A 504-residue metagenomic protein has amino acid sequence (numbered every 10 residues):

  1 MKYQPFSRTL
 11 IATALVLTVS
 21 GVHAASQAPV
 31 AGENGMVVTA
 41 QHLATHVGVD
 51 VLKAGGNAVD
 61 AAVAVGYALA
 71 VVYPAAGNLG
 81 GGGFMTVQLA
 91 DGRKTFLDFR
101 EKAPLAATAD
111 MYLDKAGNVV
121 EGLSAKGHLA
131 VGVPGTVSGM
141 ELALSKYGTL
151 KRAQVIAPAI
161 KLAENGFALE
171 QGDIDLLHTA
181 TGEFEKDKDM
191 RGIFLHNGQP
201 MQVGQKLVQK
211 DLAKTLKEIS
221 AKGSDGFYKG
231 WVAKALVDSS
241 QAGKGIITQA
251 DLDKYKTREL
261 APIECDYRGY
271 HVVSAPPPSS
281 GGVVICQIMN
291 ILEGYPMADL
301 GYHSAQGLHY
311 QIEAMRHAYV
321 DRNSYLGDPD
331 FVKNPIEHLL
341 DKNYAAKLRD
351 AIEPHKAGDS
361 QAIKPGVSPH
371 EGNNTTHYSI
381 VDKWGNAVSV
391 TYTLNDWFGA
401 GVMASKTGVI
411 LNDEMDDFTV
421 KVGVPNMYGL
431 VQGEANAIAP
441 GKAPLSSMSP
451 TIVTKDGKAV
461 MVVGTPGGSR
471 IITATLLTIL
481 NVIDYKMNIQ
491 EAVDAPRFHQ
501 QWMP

Functional and structural regions predicted by a protein language model:
M1-H23: Gram-negative bacterial Sec-dependent N-terminal signal peptides
A25-H46, D50, A58-K222, F227-P276 (+4 more regions): Noncatalytic scaffold domains of N-terminal-nucleophile
V71-F96, I246-T248, A387-K455, Y485 (+1 more regions): Active-site rim segments in enzyme catalytic domains, especially the processed small/beta chain of N-terminal
I247-R268, K342, A346-H370, L411-P450: Active-site Gly/Thr loop motif
V273-G282, S379, V390-M403, T465-I472: Glycine-rich phosphate/pyrophosphate-binding beta-alpha loops
G294-L394, K406-T407, V422-G423, L430-V431: Internal maturation/activation junctions in enzymes
Y485-P504: Compact, glycine/acidic-enriched structural inserts
